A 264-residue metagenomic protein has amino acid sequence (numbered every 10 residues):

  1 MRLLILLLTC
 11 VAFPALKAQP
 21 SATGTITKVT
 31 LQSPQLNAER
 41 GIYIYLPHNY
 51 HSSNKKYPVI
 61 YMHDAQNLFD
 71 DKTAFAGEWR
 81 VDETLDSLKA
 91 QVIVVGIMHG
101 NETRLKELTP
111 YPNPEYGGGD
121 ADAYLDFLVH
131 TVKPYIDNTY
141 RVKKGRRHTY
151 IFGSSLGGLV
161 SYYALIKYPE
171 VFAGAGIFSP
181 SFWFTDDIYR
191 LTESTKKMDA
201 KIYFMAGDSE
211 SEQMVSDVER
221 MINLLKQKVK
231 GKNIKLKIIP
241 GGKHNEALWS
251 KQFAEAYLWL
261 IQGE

Functional and structural regions predicted by a protein language model:
M1-S21: Bacterial Sec-dependent N-terminal signal peptides
Q19-E264: Non-catalytic cap/lid and distal C-terminal segments of serine-dependent acyl enzymes
